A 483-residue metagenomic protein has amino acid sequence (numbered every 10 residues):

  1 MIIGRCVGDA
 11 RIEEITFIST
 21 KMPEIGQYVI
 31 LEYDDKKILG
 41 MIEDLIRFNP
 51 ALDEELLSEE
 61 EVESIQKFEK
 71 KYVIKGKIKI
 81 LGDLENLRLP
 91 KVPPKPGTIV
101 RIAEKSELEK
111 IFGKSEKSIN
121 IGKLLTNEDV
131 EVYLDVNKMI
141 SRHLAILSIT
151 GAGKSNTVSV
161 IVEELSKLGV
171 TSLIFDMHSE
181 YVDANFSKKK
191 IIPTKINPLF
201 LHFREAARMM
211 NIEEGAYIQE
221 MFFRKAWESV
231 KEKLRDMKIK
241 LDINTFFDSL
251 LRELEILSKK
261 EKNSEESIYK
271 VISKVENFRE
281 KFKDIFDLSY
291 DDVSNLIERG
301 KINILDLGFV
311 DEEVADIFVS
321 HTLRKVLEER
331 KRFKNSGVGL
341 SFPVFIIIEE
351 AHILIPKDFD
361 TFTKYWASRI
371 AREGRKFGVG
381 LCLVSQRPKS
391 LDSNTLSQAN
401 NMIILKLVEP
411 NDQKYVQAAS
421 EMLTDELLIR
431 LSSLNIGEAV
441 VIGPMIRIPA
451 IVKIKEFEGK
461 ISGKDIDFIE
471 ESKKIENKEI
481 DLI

Functional and structural regions predicted by a protein language model:
M1-H143, L147, I161, L340-F342: Basic- and hydrophobic-enriched, low-structure N-terminal and domain-boundary segments that flank ATP-binding catalytic
R47, G82-E85, H178-Y181, F309-E312 (+5 more regions): Conserved nucleotide-binding/hydrolysis micro-motifs of P-loop NTPases
I74, G169-V170, F186-K188, G300 (+3 more regions): Short glycine-/polar-rich loops that comprise or flank the Walker A/P-loop and associated switch/sensor motifs
E116-I196, S393, K414, V441 (+1 more regions): Glycine-rich phosphate-binding loop of nucleotide-binding enzymes
G169-L173, G300-I302, S341-F345, F377-C382: Loop/turn-to-beta-strand initiation segments
S179, D183-K189, T194-R369, N435-G443: P-loop NTPase motor domains
M209-I212, A371-V452: Conserved ATP-driven motor cores of ASCE-family P-loop NTPases powering translocation/secretion/packaging/pilus
G437-I483: Conserved P-loop NTPase motor module
